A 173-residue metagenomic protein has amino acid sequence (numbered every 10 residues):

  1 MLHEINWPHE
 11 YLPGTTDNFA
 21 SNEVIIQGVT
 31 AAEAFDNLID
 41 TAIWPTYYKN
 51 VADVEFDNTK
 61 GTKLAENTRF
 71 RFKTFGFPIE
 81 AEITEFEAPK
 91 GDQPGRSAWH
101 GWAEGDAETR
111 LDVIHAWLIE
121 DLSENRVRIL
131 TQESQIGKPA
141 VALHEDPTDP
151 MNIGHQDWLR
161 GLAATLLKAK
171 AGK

Functional and structural regions predicted by a protein language model:
M1-K60: Hydrophobic ligand-binding cavity/cleft-lining segments
I5-W7, K63-E66, R96-A103: Short Pro/Gly-enriched beta-strand edge/turn motifs at strand-loop
W7-L12, R69-F70, A103-A107: Short, P/G- and charge-enriched loop/turn segments at secondary-structure junctions
N22, I43-E82, F86-D92: Short beta-edge strand/loop motif at the mouth of beta-sheet-based domains
E33-L38, W44, F70-F72, I83 (+3 more regions): Hydrophobic pocket/interface hotspot
K73-R128, S134-G137: Hydrophobic-ligand binding "helix-grip"
R128-L130, S134-K173: A conserved amphipathic terminal alpha-helix motif
